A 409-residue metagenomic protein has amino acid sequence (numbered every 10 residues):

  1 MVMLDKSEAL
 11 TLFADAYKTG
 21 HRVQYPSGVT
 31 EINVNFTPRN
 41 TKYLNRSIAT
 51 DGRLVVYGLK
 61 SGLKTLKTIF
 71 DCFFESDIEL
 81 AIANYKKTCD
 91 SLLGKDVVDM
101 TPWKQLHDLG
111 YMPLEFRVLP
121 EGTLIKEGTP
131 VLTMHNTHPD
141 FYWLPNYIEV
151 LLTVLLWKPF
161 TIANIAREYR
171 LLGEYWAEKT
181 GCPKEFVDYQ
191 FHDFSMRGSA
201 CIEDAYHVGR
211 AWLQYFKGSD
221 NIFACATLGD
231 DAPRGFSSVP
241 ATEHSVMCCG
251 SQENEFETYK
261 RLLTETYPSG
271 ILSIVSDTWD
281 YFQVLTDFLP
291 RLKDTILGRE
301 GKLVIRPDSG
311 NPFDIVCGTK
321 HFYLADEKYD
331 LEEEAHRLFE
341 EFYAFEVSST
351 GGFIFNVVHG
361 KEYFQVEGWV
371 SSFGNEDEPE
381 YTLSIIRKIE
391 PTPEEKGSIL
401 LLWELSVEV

Functional and structural regions predicted by a protein language model:
M3-D15, Y25, A344, F355-V409: Flexible, acidic glycine-rich loops studded with aromatic residues
M3-S47, Y85, C89, V97-V98 (+3 more regions): Buried, small/hydrophobic-residue-enriched core segments of structured protein domains
T19, S27, N45, L59 (+4 more regions): Intrinsically disordered, low-complexity regions enriched in small/polar residues
I32-V98: Low-complexity, highly charged intrinsically disordered N-terminal segments that act as targeting/localization
A49, V55, S195, Y206 (+7 more regions): Generic detector of intrinsically disordered, low-complexity, polar/charged segments
R53-F70, H138, E168-Y169, G173 (+4 more regions): Generic hydrophobic, helix-prone segments enriched in Leu/Val/Ile
L303, D308-P379: C-terminal active-site-proximal or functional interface alpha/beta core segments in diverse enzymes
